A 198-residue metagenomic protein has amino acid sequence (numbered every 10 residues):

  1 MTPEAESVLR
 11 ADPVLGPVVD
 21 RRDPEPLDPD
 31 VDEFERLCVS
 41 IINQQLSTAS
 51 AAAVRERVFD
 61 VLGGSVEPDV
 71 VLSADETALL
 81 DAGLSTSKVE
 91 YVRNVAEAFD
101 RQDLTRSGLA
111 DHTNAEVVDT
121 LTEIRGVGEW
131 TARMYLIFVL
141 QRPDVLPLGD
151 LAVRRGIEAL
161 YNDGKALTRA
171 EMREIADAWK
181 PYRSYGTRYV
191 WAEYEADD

Functional and structural regions predicted by a protein language model:
M1-G108, E174-D198: N-terminal polyanion-binding entry modules of DNA glycosylases/AP lyases and select other DNA-binding proteins
F34, D75, K88, T113-V117 (+2 more regions): Short, conserved alpha-helical segments within structured domains
A74-E76, G108-E123, M172: Extended, structured, electrostatic nucleic-acid-contact surfaces
E97-Q102, L109, I124-R125, L140-V145 (+1 more regions): Histidine/lysine/aspartate-rich catalytic loop segments that bind and position anionic ligands
V139-A176: Phosphate-backbone recognition surface of nucleic-acid-processing proteins
